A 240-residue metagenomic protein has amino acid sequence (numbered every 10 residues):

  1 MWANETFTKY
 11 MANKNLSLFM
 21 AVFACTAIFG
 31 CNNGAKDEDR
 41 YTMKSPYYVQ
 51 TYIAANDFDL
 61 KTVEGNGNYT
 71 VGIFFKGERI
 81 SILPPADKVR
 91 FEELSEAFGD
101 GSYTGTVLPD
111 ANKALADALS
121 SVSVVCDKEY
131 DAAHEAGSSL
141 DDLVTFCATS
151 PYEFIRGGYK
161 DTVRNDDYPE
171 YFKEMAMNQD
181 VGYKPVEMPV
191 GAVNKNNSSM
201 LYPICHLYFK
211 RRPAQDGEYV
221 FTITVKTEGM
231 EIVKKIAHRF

Functional and structural regions predicted by a protein language model:
M1, N15-L16, G191-N196: N-terminal leader/presequence-like segments
M1-N13: N-terminal secretory signal peptides that target proteins for export/translocation
E5-F7, C25, I223: Intrinsically disordered/low-complexity terminal segments and short unstructured peptides
L16-L18, Y208: Short, well-ordered helical secondary-structure segments
L18-C25: Sec-dependent N-terminal signal peptides
A27-G30: C-terminal motif of bacterial Sec signal peptides marking the signal peptidase cleavage site
N32-F240: Non-catalytic macromolecular-recognition regions in eukaryotic signaling proteins
